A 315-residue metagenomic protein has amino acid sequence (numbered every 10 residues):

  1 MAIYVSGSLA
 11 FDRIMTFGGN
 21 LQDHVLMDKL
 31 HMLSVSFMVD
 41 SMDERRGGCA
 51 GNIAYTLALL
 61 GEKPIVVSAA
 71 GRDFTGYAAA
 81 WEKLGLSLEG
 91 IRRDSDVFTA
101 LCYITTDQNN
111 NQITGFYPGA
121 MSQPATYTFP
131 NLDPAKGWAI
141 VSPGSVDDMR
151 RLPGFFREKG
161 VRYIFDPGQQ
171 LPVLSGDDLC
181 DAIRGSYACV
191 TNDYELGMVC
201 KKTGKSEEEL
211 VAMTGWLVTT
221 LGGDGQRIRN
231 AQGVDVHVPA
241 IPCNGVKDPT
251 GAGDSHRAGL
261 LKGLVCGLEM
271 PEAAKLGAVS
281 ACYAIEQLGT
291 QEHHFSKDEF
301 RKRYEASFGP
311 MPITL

Functional and structural regions predicted by a protein language model:
M1-I65, G76, V246, M311-L315: Glycine-rich phosphate/adenosyl-contacting loop at the front of the ribokinase-like
I3, K63-I65, L88, Y163 (+1 more regions): Hydrophobic anchor at the start of a short beta-strand that flanks the dinucleotide cofactor-binding loop
A58, R157, V265: Gly/Ala-rich phosphate-binding loop of Rossmann-like dinucleotide-binding domains, activating on the conserved
K63-E89: A glycine-rich beta-to-alpha transition motif near the start of alpha/beta enzyme domains, typified by
V67-R72, E89-T99, G215-L221, P239-A240: Beta-strand->loop->alpha-helix junctions that form or flank phosphate-binding loops in nucleotide-handling enzymes
E89-D94, C102-P143, D147: Conserved phosphate-binding/catalytic loop of the ribokinase/pfkB sugar-kinase fold
R151, R157-I164, G168-P239: Conserved phosphate/ATP/ADP-binding segment of small-molecule kinases
G204-L315: Conserved phosphate-binding/catalytic region of the ribokinase-like
